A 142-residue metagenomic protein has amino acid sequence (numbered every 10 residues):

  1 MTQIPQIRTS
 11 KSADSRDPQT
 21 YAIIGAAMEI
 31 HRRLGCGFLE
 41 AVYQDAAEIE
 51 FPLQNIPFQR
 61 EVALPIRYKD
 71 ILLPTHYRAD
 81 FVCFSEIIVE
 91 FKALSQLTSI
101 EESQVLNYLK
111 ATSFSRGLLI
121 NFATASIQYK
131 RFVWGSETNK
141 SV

Functional and structural regions predicted by a protein language model:
M1-D14, S141-V142: Short, low-complexity, charge-dense intrinsically disordered segments
R16-Y21, C36-E40, Q44, E48: Nuclease catalytic cores
T20, I24, E102-V105: Alpha-helical structural signal
I23-R32: A short, surface-exposed helix-loop junction/capping segment
P52-K69: A short acidic/basic microdomain associated with nuclease active sites
L72, R78-V89: Active-site beta-strand-loop-beta-strand hairpin of nuclease catalytic cores that positions key catalytic residues
I88, K92-V142: Nucleic-acid nuclease catalytic cores
